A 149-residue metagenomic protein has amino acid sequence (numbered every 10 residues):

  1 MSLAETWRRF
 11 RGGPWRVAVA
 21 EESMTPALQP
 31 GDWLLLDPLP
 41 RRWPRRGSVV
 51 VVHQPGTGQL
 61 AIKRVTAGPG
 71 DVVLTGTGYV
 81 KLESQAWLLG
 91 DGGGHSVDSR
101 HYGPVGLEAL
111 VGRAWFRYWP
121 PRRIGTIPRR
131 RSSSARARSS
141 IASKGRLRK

Functional and structural regions predicted by a protein language model:
M1-K149: Extended hydrophobic leader/signal-anchor segments used for secretion and membrane insertion
